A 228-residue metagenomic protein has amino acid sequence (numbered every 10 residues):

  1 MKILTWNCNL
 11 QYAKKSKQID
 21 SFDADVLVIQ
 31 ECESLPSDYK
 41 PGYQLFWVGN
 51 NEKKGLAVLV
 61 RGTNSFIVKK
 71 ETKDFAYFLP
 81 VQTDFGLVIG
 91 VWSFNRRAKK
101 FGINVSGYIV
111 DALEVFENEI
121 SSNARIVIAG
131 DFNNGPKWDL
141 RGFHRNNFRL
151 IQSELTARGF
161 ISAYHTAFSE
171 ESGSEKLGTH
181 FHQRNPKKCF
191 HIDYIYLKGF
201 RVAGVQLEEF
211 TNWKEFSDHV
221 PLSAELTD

Functional and structural regions predicted by a protein language model:
I3-C8, Q18-S37, V88, V115-L140 (+3 more regions): Active-site beta-strand/loop signature of hydrolases that rely on acidic residues for catalysis
Y12-K14, L35-D38, R96-K99, G135-D139 (+1 more regions): Short catalytic/ligand-binding loop motif for oxyanion handling, primarily in non-cytosolic enzymes, centered on
K15-D20, E33-L45, A57, W138-R149: Metal-dependent catalytic neighborhoods of phosphoester/phosphodiester hydrolases
V26, G107-I192: Metal-dependent phosphoesterases centered on the DNase I-like endonuclease/exonuclease/phosphatase
Q30-A98: Structured beta-strand-rich core segments of catalytic domains in phosphoester-bond hydrolases
P41-F46, T63-T72, G159-T166, R201-N212: Short secondary-structure junctions
N51-I67, H182-A203, L226-T227: Conserved beta strand-loop-helix elements of the APE1-like EEP
V88-V105, R145, S153-T156: Active-site-proximal loop/helix segment associated with metal-binding centers of metalloenzymes
